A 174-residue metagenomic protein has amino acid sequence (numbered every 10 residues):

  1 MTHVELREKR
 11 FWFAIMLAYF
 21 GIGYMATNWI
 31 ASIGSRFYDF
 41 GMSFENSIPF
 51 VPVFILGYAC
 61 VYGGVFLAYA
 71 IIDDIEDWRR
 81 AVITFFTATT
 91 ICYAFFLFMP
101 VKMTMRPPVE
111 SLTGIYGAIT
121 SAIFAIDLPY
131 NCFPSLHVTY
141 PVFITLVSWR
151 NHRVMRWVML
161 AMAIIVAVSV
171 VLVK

Functional and structural regions predicted by a protein language model:
M1-G64: N-terminal transmembrane-helix/juxtamembrane module of multi-pass inner/ER membrane proteins
G21-A26, T89-F98, A163-K174: Aromatic-anchored segments of alpha-helical transmembrane domains
G23-Y24, F66, P141, T145: Alpha-helical transmembrane segments of polytopic integral membrane proteins, especially the permease/helical cores
A31-F37, S43, I72-V154: Membrane-interface loops
L56, S135, L172-K174: Alpha-helical architecture
C60-E76: Internal transmembrane alpha-helix with an interfacial aromatic "cap," most often the third helix
R153-I164: Short hydrophobic alpha-helices at membrane interfaces in multi-pass membrane enzymes
